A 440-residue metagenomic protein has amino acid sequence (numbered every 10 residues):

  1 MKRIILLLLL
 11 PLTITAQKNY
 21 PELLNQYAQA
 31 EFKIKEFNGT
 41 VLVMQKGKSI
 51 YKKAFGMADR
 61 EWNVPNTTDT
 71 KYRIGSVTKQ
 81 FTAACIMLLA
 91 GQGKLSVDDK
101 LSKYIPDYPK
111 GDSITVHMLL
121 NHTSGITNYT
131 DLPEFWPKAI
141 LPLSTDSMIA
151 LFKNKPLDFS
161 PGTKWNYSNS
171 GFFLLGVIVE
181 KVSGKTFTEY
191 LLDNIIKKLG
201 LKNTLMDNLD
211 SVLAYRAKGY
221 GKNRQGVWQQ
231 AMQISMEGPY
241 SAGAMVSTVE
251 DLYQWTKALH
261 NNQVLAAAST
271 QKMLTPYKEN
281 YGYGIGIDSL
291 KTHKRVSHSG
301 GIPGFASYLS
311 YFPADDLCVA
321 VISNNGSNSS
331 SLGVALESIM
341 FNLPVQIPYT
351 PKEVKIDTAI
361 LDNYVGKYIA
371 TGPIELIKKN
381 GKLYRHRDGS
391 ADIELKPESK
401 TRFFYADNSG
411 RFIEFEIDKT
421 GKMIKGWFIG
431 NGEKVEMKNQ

Functional and structural regions predicted by a protein language model:
M1-N19: Bacterial Sec-dependent N-terminal signal peptides
L8, Y108, T123, Y277 (+1 more regions): Residues that line or immediately flank small-molecule/substrate-binding pockets and catalytic motifs
Q17-K53, E180-K185, E189-D193, K197 (+1 more regions): Catalytic loop of the DD-peptidase/beta-lactamase superfamily, centered on the K-T-G motif and neighboring
K18, Q26, K33, F37 (+7 more regions): Active-site-proximal loop and beta-strand segments within enzyme catalytic domains
I50, Y108-T115, G125-D131, T188 (+3 more regions): Secretory-pathway/luminal and periplasmic proteins that interact with or process carbohydrate-rich
T78-T82, T115-V116, G171-L174, S241 (+2 more regions): Catalytic-loop motifs flanking and including active-site residues across diverse enzymes
S113, S147, N208-S211, S289 (+2 more regions): Coil residues (strongly favoring Ser/Thr
H122, D207, T371: Conserved residues at the C-terminal ends of beta-strands
